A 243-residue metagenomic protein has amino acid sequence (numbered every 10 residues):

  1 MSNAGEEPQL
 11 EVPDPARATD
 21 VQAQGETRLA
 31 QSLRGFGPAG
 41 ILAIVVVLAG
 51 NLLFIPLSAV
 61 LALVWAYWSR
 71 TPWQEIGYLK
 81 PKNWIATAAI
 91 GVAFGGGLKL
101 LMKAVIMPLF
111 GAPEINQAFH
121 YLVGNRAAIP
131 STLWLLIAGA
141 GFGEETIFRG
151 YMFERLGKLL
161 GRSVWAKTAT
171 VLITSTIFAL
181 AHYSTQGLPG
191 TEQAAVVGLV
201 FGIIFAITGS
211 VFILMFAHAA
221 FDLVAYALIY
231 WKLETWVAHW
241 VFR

Functional and structural regions predicted by a protein language model:
M1-A86, G96, Y226-R243: N-terminal, membrane-interfacial amphipathic/helix-forming hydrophobic leader that caps and precedes the first
A4-G5, W73-A140, K158-R162, L233-F242: Juxtamembrane helix-loop-helix connectors linking adjacent transmembrane helices in multi-pass membrane enzymes
A16-D20, F36-A39, A49-N51, G111-P113 (+3 more regions): Short amphipathic alpha-helical segments, especially helix-boundary/capping motifs
T27-Q31, T71, E75, L79-N83 (+7 more regions): Membrane-helix interfacial "entry" motifs
V47-L48, V60, A118, V123 (+2 more regions): Short, flexible segments with low predicted structural confidence
A59-V60, A104, P108, T146 (+1 more regions): Membrane-spanning helices that line or support transport/gating and their immediate boundary helices in channels
K99, N125-R243: Transmembrane helix-loop-helix hairpins at the membrane interface of multi-pass integral membrane proteins
